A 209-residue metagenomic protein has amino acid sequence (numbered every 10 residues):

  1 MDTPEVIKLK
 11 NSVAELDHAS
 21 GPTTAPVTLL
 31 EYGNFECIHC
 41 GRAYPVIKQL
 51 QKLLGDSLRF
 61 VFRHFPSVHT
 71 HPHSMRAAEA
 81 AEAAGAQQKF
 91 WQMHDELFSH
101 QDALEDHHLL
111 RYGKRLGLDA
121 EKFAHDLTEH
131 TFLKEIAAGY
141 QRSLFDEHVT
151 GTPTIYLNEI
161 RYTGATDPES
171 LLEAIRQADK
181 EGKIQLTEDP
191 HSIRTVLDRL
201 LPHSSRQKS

Functional and structural regions predicted by a protein language model:
D2-E5, P22: ABC transporter nucleotide-binding domains
L9-A14, K134-A138: Short gly/ser/thr-rich secondary-structure transition/capping motifs
K10-V27: A short beta-strand-turn-helix
P22-T24, Y32, P72, T150: A generic fold-level signal
A25, D56-L58, G151: Residue-level signal for beta-strand positions within conserved beta-sheet cores that form or flank
L30-E31, F35-D119, Q185-K208: Structural alpha/beta surface segment adjacent to cysteine/selenocysteine redox centers across thiol/disulfide enzymes
P45, Q49, R111-S209: C-terminal cap of thioredoxin/glutaredoxin-like
